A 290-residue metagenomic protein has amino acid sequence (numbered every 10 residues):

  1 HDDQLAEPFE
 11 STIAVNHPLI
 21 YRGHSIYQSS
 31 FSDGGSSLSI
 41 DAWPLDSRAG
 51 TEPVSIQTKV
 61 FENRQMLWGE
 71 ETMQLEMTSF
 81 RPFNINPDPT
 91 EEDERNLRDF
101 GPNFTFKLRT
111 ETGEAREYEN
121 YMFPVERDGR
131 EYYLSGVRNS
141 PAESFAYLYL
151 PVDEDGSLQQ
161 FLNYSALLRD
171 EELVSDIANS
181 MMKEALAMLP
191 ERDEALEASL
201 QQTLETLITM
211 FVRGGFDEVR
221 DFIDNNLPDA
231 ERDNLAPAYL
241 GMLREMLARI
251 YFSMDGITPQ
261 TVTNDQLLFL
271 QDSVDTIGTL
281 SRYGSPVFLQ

Functional and structural regions predicted by a protein language model:
H1-Q290: Solvent-exposed, non-transmembrane regions of integral membrane proteins
